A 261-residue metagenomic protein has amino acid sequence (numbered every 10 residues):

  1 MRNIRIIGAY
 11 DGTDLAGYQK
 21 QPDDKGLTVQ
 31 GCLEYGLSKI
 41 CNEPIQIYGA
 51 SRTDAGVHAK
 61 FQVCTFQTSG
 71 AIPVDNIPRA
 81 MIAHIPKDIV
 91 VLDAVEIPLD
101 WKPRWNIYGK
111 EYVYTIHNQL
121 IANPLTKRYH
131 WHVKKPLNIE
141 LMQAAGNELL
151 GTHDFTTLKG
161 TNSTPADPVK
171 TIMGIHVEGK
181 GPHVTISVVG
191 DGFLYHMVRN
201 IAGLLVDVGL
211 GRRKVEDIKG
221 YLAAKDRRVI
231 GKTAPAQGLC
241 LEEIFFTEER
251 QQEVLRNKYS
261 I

Functional and structural regions predicted by a protein language model:
M1-I261: Structured-RNA-binding interfaces characteristic of tRNA pseudouridine synthases
